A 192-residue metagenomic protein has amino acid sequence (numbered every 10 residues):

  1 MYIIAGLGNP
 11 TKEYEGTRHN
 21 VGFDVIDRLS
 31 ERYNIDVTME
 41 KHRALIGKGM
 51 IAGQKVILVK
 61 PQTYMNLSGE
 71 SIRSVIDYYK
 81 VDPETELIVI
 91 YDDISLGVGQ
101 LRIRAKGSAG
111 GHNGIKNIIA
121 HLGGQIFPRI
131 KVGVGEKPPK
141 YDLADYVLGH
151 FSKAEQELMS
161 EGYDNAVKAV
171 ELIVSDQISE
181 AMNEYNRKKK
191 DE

Functional and structural regions predicted by a protein language model:
Y2-A105, K116-I130, K137-D142, G149 (+1 more regions): Nucleotide and nucleotide-moiety/phosphate-recognizing core
A109: Phosphate- and other anionic-substrate recognition elements at nucleic-acid/protein interfaces
